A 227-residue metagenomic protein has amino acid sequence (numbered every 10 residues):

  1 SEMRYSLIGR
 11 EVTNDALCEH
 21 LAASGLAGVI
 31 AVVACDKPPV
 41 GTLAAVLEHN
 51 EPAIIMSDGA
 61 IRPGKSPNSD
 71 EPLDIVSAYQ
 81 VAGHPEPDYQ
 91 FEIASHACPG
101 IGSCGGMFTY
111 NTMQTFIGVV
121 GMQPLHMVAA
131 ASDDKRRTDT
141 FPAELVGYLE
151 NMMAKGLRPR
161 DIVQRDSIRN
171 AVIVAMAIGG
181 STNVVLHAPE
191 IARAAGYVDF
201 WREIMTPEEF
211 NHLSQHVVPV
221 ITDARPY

Functional and structural regions predicted by a protein language model:
S1: Glycine-rich phosphate/diphosphate-binding loop of Rossmann-like nucleotide-binding domains
S6-N170, A175, A195: Active-site cavity-forming subdomains of large catalytic enzyme subunits
V32-K37, F91-S95, D199-Y227: Phosphate/diphosphate-binding loops
Q114, V185-R193: Re-entrant/interfacial helical elements at transmembrane boundaries that shape and gate the permeation pathway
A154, I173-M176, E190-G196, Q215-V218 (+1 more regions): Hydrophobic alpha-helix feature that most strongly marks membrane-spanning transmembrane helices and their immediate
